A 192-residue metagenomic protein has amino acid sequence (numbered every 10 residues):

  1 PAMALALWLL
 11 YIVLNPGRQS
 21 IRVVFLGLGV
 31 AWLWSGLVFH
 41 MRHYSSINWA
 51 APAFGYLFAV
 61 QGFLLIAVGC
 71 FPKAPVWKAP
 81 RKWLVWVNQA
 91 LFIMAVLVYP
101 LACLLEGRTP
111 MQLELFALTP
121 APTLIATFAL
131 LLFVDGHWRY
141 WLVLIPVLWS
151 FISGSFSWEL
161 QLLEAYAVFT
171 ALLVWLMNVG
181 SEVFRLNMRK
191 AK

Functional and structural regions predicted by a protein language model:
P1-L10, Y56-P72, P120-V134, A167-R185: Hydrophobic cores of alpha-helical transmembrane segments in multi-pass inner/ER membrane proteins, independent
P1-S45: N-terminal topogenic module of multi-pass integral membrane proteins
I12-R22, S45-N48, F71-W83, F133-W138: Membrane-interface helix-boundary motifs at transmembrane edges
V24-L33, Y140-I152: Central hydrophobic cores of alpha-helical transmembrane segments in multi-pass integral membrane proteins
L37-S45, V98-T109, G154-L160: Juxtamembrane "helix-exit" motif on the non-cytosolic side of transmembrane helices
N48-T127: Membrane-proximal helix-loop-helix units in multi-pass membrane proteins
W49-F54, E159-L173: Loop-to-transmembrane alpha-helix initiation sites
R185-K192: Short, charged juxtamembrane terminal tails flanking transmembrane helices
